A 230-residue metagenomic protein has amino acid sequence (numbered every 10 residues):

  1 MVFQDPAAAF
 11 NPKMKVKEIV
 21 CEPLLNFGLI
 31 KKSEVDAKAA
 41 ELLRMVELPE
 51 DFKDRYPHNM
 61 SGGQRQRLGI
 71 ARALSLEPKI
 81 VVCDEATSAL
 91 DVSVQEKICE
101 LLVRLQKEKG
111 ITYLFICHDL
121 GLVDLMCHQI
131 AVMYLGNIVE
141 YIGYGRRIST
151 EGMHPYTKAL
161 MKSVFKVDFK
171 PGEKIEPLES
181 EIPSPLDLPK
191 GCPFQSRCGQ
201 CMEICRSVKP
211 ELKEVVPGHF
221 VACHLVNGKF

Functional and structural regions predicted by a protein language model:
D5, M14-N26: Q-loop/switch helix immediately C-terminal to the Walker
E34-D51, K158-K162: Conserved ABC ATPase "signature" region
Y56-M60, Q64: Conserved ABC ATPase signature
S75-K79: A short, proline-enriched helix->beta-strand linker immediately N-terminal to the Walker B motif in ABC-type P-loop
V81-D84: Catalytic Walker B motif of ABC-type/P-loop ATPase nucleotide-binding domains
A86, L90, V94-E173: P-loop NTP-binding/switch modules centered on Walker-like glycine-rich loops
Y141-F230: Charged, flexible cofactor/metal-binding loops and thiol motifs
